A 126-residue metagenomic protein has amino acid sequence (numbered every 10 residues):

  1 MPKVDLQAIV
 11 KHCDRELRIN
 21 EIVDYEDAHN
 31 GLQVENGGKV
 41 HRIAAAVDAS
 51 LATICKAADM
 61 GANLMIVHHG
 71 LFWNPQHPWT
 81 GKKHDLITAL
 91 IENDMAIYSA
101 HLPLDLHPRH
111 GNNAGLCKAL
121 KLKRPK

Functional and structural regions predicted by a protein language model:
M1-K126: Hydrophobic structural segments
